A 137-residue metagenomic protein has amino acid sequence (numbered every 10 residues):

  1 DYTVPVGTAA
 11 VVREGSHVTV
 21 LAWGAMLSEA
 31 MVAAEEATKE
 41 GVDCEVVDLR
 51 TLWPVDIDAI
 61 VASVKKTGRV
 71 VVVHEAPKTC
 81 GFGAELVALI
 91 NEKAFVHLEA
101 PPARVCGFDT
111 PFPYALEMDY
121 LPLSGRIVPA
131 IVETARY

Functional and structural regions predicted by a protein language model:
D1-Y137: Thiamine diphosphate
